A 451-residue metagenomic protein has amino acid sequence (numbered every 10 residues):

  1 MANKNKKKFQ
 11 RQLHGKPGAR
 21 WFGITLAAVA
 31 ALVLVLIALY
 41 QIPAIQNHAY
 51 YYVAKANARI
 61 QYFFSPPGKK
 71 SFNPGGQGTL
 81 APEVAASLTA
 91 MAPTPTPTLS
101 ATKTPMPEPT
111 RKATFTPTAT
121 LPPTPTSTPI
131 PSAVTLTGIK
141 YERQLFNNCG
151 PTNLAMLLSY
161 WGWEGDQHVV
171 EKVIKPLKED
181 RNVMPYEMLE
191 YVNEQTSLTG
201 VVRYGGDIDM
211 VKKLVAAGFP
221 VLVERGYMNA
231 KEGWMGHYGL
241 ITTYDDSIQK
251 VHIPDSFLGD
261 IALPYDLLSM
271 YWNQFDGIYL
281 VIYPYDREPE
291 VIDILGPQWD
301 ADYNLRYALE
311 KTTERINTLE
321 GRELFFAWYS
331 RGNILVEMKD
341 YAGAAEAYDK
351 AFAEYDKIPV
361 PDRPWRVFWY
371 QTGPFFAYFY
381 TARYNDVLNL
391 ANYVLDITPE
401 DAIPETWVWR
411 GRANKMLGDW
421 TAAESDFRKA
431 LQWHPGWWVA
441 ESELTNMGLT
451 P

Functional and structural regions predicted by a protein language model:
V35-A81, I130-K140, L145, L158-Y160 (+1 more regions): Conserved active-site-adjacent core of cysteine acyl-enzyme catalytic domains
Y51-T135, T450-P451: Ser/Thr-rich, Proline-interspersed low-complexity disordered segments
D246-M338, G343, D349-F352, I358: Noncatalytic regulatory segments and standalone regulatory/sensor domains
V336-K339, A353-W409: Alpha-helical adaptor scaffolds
E337, Y380, M416, N446-T450: Register position in tetratricopeptide repeats
